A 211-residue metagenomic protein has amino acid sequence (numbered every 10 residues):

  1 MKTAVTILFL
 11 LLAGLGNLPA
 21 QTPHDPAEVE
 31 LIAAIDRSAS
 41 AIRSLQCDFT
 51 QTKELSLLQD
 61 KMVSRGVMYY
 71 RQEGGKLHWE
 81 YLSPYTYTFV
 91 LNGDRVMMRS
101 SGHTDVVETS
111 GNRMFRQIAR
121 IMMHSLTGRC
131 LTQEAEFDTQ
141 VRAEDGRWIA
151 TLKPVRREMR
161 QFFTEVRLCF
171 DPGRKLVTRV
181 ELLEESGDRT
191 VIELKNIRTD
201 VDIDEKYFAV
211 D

Functional and structural regions predicted by a protein language model:
V5-G14: Bacterial N-terminal signal peptides
L18-T22: Boundary at the C-terminal end of the N-terminal hydrophobic targeting segment
S40-G93, M98: N-terminal mature ectodomain segment of secretory-pathway/periplasmic proteins
Q46, K76-H78, T88-V90, R95-M97 (+4 more regions): General beta-strand recognition
T50-T52, E73-G75, L82-Y85, D94-V96 (+6 more regions): Solvent-exposed coil/turn segments that connect beta secondary-structure elements in extracytoplasmic/periplasmic
D60-R65, T86-T88, T104-V106, F163-E165 (+1 more regions): Short, mixed charged/polar active-site loops that provide acid/base catalysis or chelate metal/phosphate cofactors
M98-H124: Acidic/charged, solvent-exposed loop-and-adjacent secondary-structure segments enriched in E/D, K/R, S/T, and G/P
V107, C130-D211: Gly/Pro-enriched, hydrophobic low-complexity segments that function as extracytoplasmic propeptides/linkers
